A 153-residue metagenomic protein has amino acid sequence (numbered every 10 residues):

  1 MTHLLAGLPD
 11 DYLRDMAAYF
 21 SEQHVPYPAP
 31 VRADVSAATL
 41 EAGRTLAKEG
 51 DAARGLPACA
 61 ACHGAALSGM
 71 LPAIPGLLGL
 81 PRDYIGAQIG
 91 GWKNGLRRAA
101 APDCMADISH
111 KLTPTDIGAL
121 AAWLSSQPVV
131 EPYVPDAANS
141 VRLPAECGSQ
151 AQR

Functional and structural regions predicted by a protein language model:
T2-S68, N94-R153: Flexible coil segments in periplasmic/lumen-exposed cytochrome c-class electron-transfer proteins
L71-G76: Short cysteine/histidine-rich zinc-coordinating motifs and their immediately flanking basic loops
Q88: Terminal helix-turn-helix DNA-binding modules in bacterial transcription factors
